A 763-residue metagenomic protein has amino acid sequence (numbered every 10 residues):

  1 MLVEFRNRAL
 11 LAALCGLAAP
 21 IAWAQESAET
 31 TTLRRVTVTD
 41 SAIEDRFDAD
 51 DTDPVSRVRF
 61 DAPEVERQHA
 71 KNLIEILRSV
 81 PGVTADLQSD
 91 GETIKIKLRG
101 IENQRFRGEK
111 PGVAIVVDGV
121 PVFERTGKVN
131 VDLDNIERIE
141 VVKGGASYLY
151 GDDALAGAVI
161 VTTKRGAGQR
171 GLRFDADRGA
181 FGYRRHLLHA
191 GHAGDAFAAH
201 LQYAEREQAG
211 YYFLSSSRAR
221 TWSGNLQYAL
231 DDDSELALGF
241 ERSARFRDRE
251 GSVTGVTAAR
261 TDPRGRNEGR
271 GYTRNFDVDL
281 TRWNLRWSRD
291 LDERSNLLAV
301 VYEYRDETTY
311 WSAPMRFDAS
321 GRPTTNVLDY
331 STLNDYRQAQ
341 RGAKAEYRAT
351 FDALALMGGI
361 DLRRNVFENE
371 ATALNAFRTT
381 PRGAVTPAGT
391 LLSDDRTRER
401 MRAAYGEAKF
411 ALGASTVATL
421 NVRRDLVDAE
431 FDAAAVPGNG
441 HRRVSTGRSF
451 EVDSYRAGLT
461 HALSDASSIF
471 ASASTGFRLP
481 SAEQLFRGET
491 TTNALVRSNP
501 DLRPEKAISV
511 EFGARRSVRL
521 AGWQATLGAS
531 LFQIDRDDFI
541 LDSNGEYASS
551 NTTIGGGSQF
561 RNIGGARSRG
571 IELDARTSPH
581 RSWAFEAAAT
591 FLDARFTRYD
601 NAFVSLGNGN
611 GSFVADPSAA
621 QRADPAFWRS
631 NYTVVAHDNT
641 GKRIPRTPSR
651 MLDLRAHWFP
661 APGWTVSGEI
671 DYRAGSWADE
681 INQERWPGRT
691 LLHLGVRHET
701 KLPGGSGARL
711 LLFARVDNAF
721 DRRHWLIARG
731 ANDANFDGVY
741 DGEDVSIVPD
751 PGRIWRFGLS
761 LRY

Functional and structural regions predicted by a protein language model:
R34-Q68, I94-K97, V113: N-terminal periplasmic "start-of-domain" segments of outer-membrane beta-barrel proteins
I74-V120: Extracytoplasmic beta-strand/coil segments of soluble accessory domains associated with Gram-negative outer-membrane
V113, D118-G144: Short acidic/polar hinge/loop motifs at secondary-structure boundaries that mediate gating or recognition
R178-E207, Y212-G251, T273-N296, D352 (+4 more regions): Transmembrane beta-barrel wall of Gram-negative outer-membrane proteins
L188, N296-P314, A462, S468-S474 (+6 more regions): Membrane-embedded beta-barrel scaffold of Gram-negative outer-membrane proteins
V253, V366-E368, A373, T380 (+8 more regions): Surface-exposed extracellular loop regions of Gram-negative outer-membrane beta-barrel proteins, predominantly
A411-A418, L426-V427, Q524-D535, G556-D679 (+1 more regions): Gram-negative outer-membrane beta-barrel transporters
F477, D671, G675-W677, H698-Y763: C-terminal beta-signal and adjacent terminal beta-strands/loops of Gram-negative outer-membrane beta-barrel proteins
